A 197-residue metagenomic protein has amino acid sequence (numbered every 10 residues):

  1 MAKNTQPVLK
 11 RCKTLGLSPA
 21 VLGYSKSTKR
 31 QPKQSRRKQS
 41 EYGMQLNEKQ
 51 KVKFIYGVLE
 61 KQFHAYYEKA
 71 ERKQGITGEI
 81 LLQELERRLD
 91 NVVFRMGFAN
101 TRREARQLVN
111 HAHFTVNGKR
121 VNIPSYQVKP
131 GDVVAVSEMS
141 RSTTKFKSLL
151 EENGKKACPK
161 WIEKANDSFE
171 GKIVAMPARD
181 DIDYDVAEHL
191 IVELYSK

Functional and structural regions predicted by a protein language model:
M1-M96, I123-K197: Ferredoxin-like alpha/beta domains used as RNA- or RNAP-binding modules
A99-R102: Beta-rich strand-turn-strand
L108-V109, V128: Short, well-ordered loop/turn sites that connect or cap secondary structure elements
V116-N117, E151: Short, solvent-exposed secondary-structure boundary motifs
